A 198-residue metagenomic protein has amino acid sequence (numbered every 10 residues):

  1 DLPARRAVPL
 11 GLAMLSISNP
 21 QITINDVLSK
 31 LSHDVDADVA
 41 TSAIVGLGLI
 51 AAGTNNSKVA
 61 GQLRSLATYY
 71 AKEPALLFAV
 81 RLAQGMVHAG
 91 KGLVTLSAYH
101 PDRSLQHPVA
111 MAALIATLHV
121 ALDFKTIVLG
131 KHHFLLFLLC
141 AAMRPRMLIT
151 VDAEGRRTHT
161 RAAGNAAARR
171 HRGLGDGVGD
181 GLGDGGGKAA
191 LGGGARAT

Functional and structural regions predicted by a protein language model:
D1-T198: Long internal repeat-built scaffold domains in very large eukaryotic proteins
